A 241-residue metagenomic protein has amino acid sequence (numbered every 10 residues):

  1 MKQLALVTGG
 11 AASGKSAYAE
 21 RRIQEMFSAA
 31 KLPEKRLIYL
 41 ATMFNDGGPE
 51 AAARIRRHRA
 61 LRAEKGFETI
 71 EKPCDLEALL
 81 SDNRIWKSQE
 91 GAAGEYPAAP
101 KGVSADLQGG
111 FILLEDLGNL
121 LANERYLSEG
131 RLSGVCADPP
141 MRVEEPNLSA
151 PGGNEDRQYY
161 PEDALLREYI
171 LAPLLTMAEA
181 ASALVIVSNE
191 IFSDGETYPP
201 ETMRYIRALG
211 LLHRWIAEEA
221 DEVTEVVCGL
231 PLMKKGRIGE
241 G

Functional and structural regions predicted by a protein language model:
K2-G102: Conserved P-loop
L4-L6, R36, G109-F111, A183-V185: Residue-level preference for the first positions of well-ordered beta-strands
A11-A12, F44-D46, G118, I191-F192 (+1 more regions): Short, glycine/serine-rich, charged loops/turns that create anion-binding and catalytic segments at active sites
A19, H58, L113, N189 (+1 more regions): Residue-level signal for inorganic ion chemistry
L32-E34, R62-E64, L107, E179-A181 (+1 more regions): Short, well-ordered coil/turn elements that cap or connect secondary structure elements
K65-L165: Helix-adjacent hinge/juxtasegments
A122-G241: Replace "adjacent to P-loop NTPase cores in ATP/GTP-dependent enzymes" with "adjacent to NTP-binding cores
